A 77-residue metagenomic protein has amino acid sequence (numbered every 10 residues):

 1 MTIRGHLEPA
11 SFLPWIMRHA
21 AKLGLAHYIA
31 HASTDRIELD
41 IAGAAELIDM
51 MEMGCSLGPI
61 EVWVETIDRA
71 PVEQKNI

Functional and structural regions predicted by a protein language model:
M1-I77: Intrinsically disordered, low-complexity, mixed-charge
